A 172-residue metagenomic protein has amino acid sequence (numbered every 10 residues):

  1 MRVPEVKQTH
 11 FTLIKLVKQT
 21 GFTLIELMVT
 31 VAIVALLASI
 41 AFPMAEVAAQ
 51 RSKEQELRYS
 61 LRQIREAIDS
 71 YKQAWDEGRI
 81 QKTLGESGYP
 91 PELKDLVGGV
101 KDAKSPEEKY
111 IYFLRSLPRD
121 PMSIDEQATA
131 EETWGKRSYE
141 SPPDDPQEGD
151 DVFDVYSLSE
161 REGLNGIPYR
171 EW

Functional and structural regions predicted by a protein language model:
R2, K18-A45: N-terminal single-pass transmembrane signal-anchor helix
V6-K18: Intrinsically disordered, low-complexity linker/propeptide segments enriched in Ser/Thr/Gly/Pro and acidic residues
L27, R51, G149: Exposed loop/turn and edge beta-strand positions of beta-sandwich/beta-sheet ligand-binding modules
A32, A41, A49, P106-K109 (+1 more regions): Short, functionally important structural connectors and interaction interfaces within domains
E46-S52, I80-T83: Short helix/strand-bridging catalytic loops that position acidic/His residues to coordinate divalent metals and engage
A49-D76, G88: Membrane-proximal N-terminal amphipathic helix
D69-W172: Low-complexity, acidic interaction segments enriched in glycine
